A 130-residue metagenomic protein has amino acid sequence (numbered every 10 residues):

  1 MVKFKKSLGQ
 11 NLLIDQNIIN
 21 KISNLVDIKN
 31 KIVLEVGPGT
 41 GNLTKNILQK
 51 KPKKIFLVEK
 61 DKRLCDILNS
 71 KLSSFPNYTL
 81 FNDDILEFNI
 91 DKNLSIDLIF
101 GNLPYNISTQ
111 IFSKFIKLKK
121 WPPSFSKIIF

Functional and structural regions predicted by a protein language model:
M1-F130: Catalytic cores of RNA-modifying enzymes
